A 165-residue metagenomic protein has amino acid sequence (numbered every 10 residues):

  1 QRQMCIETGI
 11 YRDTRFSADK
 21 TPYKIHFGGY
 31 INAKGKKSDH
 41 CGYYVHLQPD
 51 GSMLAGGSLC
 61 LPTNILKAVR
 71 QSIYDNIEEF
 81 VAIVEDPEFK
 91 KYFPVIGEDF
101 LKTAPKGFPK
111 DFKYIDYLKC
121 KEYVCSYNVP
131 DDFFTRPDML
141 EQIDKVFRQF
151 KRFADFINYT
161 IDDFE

Functional and structural regions predicted by a protein language model:
Q1-C5: Short, small-residue-biased leader/transition segments that mark boundaries at the very start of proteins
I6-Y43, L47: Short, conserved beta-strand/beta-arch hydrophobic-aromatic motifs that form part of recognition grooves or interface
F16, K37, G51, C60-P62 (+1 more regions): Short loop/turn segments at secondary-structure transitions that flank enzyme active sites
T21-K24, G28-K34, Q48, G56 (+1 more regions): Intrinsically disordered, low-complexity terminal tails and linkers in eukaryotic proteins, enriched in charged/polar
A33, S58, Y127-V129: Short, structured patches in soluble enzyme cores that scaffold and shape functional sites
S38, M53-L54, C125: Short hydrophobic-aromatic micro-motifs
L47-G107: Compact, glycine/acidic-enriched structural inserts
Y74, V95-E165: Long, solvent-exposed, polar/charged low-complexity segments
